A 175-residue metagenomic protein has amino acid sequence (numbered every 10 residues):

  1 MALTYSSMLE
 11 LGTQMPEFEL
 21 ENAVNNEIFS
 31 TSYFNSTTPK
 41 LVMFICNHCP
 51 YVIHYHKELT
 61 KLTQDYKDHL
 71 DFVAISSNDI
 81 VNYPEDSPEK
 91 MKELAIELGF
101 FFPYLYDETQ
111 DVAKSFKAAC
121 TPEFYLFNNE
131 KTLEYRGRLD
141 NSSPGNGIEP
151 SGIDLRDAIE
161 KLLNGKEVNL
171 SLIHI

Functional and structural regions predicted by a protein language model:
M1-L170: Chalcogenol-based redox active-site neighborhoods
I173-I175: Conserved small/polar residues in nucleotide/adenosyl-binding loops
